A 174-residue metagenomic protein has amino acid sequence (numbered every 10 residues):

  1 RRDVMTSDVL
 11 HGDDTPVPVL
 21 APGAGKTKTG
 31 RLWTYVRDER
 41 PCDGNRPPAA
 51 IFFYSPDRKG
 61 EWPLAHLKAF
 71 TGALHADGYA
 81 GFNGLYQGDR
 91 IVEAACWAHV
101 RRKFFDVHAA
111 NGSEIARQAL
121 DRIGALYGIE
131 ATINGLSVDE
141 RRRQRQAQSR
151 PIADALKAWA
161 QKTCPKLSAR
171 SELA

Functional and structural regions predicted by a protein language model:
R1-A174: Catalytic center-proximal scaffold of phosphoryl-transfer enzymes
